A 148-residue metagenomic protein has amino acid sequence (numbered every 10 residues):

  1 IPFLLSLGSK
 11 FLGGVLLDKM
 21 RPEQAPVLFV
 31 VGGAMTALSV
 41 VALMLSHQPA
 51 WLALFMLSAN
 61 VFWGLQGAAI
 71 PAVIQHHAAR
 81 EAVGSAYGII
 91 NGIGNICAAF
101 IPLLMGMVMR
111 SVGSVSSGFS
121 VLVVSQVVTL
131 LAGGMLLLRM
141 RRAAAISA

Functional and structural regions predicted by a protein language model:
K10-P22, M109-R110: Helix-to-loop junctions at the C-terminal end of transmembrane segments in multipass secondary transporters
D18-G33: Cytoplasmic membrane-interface "Motif A"-like loop-to-helix N-cap segments of 12-TM Major Facilitator Superfamily
A34-H47: C-terminal ends and interior cores of transmembrane alpha-helices in multi-pass membrane transporters/permeases
L43-M44, S120-A148: Multi-pass alpha-helical transporter architecture, strongest for 12-TM Major Facilitator/SLC carriers used
A50-L65: Hydrophobic core of transmembrane alpha-helices in multi-pass small-molecule transporters, especially MFS/SLC-type
L65-A78: Intracellular juxtamembrane helix-capping segments at the cytosolic ends of symmetry-related transmembrane helices
H77-V112: A late C-terminal transmembrane helix in Major Facilitator Superfamily
M107-Q126: A membrane-interface helix-boundary motif in multi-pass transporters
